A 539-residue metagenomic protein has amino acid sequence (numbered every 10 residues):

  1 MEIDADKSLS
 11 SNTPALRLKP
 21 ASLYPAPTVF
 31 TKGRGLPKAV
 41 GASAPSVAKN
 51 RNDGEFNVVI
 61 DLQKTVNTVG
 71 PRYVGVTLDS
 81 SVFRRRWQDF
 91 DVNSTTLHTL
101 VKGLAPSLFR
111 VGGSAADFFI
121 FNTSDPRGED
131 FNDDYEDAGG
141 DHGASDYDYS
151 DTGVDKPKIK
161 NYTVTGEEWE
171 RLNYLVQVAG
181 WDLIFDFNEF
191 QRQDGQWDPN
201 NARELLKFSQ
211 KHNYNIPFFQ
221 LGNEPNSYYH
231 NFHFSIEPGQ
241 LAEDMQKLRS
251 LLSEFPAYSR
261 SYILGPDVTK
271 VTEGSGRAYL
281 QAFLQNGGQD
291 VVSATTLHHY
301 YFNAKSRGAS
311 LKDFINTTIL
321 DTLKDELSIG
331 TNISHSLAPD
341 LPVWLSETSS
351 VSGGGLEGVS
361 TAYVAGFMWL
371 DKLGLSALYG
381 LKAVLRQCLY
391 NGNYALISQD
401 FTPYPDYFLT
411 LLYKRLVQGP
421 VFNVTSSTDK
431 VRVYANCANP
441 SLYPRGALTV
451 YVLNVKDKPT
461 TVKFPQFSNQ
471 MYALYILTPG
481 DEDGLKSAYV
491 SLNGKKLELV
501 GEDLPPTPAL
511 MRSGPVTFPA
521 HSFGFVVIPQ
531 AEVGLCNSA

Functional and structural regions predicted by a protein language model:
M1-L221, P225-A278, L284-A294, K324 (+2 more regions): Non-catalytic accessory regions flanking glycosidase/transglycosidase catalytic cores in CAZymes
P225, Y229-I236, H298-D325: Substrate-binding/catalytic cleft of secreted carbohydrate-active enzymes, primarily glycoside hydrolases
